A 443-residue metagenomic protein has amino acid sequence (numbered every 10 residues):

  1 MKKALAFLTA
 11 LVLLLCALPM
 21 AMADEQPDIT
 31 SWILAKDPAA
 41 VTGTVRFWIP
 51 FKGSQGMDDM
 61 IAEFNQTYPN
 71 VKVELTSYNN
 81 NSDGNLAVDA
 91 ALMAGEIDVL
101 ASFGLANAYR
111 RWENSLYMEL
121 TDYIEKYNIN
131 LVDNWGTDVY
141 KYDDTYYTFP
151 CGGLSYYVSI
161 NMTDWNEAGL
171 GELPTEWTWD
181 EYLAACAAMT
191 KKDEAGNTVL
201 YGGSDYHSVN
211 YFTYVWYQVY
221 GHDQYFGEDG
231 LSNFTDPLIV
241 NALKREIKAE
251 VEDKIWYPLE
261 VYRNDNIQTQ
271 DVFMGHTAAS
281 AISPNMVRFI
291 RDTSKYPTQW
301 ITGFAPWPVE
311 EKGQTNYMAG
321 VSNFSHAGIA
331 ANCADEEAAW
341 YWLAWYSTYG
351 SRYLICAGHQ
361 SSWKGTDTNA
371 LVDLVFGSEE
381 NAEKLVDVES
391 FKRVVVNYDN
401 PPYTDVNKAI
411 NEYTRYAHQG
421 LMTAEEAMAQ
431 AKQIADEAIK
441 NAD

Functional and structural regions predicted by a protein language model:
E25-D37, F103-Y157, G303-P306: Hinge/lid segment of periplasmic solute-binding proteins
A35-D37, E119-N134, P174-T175, D193-A195 (+6 more regions): Short, solvent-exposed loop/beta-turn-alpha elements that line the ligand-binding surface or hinge of extracytoplasmic
E63-V132, T163, E167-G169, P174 (+2 more regions): Extracytoplasmic "Venus flytrap"/periplasmic binding protein-like
Q66, K72, A168, D253 (+1 more regions): Extracytoplasmic/periplasmic substrate-recognition and gating elements
D89-A91, I97-D98, Y127-D164, V199-Y201 (+2 more regions): A structural signal for short loop-to-beta-strand junctions that line the ligand-binding cleft of periplasmic/secreted
D143-C151, Y156, E181-S232, T277: Extracytoplasmic/periplasmic solute-binding protein
C186, D229-V261, W307-E310: Glycine-centered hinge/linker elements that transmit conformational signals in sensory and ligand-binding systems
C356-E412, Y416: Long, aromatic- and glycine/proline-rich binding clefts that accommodate carbohydrate-like moieties
